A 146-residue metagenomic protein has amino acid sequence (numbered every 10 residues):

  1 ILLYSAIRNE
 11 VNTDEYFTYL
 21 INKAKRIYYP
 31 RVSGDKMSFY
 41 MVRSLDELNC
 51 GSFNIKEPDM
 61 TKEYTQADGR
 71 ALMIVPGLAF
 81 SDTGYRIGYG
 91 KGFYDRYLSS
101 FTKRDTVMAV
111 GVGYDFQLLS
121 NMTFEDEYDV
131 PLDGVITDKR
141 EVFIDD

Functional and structural regions predicted by a protein language model:
I1-G69: N-terminal active-site beta-alpha-beta segment that forms phosphate/nucleotide-binding and substrate-recognition loops
L3, I27, I74, G90 (+1 more regions): Residue-level signal for inorganic ion chemistry
T18, Y89-D95: Charged helix-capping and loop-helix junction motifs
Y64, D68-M73, D82-Y85, D95-D146: Surface-exposed, charge/polar-rich loops and edge strands
P76-L78: A structured binding-face within diverse protein domains that lines the active/interaction site
